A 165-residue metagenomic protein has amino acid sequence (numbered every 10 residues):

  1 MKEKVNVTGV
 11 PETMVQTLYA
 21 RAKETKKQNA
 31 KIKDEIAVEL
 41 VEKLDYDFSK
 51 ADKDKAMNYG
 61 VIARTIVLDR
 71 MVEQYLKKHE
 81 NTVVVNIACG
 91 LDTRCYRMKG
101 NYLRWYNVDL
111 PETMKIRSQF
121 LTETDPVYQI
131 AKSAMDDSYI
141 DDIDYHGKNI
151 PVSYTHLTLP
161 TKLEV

Functional and structural regions predicted by a protein language model:
M1-V85, C89-K132, D137-K148: Rossmann-like AdoMet
T155-T161: Conserved small/polar residues in nucleotide/adenosyl-binding loops
